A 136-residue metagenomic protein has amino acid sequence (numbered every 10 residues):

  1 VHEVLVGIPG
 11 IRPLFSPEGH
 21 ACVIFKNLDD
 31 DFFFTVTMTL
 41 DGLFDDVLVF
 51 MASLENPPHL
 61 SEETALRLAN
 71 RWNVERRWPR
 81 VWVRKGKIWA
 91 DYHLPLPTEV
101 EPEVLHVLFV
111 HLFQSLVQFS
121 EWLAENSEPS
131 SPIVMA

Functional and structural regions predicted by a protein language model:
V1-T35, V83: Charge-rich, low-complexity N-terminal segments
H2-V6, L66, F113: Generic solvent-exposed, charged/amphipathic alpha-helical segments that serve as macromolecular interface scaffolds
G19-P58: Hydrophobic-cavity lipid-handling domains and compact docking modules
V47-K87, D91: Short, internal acidic amphipathic alpha-helical interface segments that mediate docking to partner proteins
L48, Q118-L123: Conserved short beta-strand edge segments in small beta-sheet-based binding/regulatory domains
L96-L108: A short acidic/glycine-rich loop-to-helix N-cap element
V107-F119: Short amphipathic C-terminal alpha-helix that caps PH/PH-like domains
L123-A136: Short, highly charged C-terminal tails/helix-capping segments
